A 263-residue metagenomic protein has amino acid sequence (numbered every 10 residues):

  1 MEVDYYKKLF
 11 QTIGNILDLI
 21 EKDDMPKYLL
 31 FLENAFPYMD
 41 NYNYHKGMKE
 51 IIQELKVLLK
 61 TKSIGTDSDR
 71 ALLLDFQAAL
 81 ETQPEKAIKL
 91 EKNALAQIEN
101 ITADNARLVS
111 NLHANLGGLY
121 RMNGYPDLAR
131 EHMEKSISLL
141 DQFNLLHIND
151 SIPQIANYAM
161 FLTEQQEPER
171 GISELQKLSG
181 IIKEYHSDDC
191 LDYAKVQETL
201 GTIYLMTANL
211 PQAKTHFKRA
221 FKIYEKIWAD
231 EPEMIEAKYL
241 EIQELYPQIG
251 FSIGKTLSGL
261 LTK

Functional and structural regions predicted by a protein language model:
E2-K56: Short, well-ordered secondary-structure microsegments that present a prominent hydrophobic/aromatic side chain
L17-D18, Q53-K60, N93-N100, K135-N144 (+2 more regions): Amphipathic alpha-helical segments of tetratricopeptide repeats
K22, K62-G65, N100-D104, Q142-L146 (+2 more regions): Short coil/turn linkers that connect adjacent helices within long alpha-helical scaffolds, especially alpha-solenoid
E33, P37, S68-Q83, R107-M122 (+4 more regions): Conserved alpha-helical positions within TPR/SEL1-like repeat arrays
N43, T82-E85, G124, Q166 (+1 more regions): Residue-level detector of the short coil/turn that links helix A to helix B within each tetratricopeptide repeat
K49-V57, K86-L95, R170-L178, I253-L261: Alpha-helical repeat scaffolds
A229-K263: Terminal, low-structured helical/coil segments at or just beyond the last alpha-helical repeat
